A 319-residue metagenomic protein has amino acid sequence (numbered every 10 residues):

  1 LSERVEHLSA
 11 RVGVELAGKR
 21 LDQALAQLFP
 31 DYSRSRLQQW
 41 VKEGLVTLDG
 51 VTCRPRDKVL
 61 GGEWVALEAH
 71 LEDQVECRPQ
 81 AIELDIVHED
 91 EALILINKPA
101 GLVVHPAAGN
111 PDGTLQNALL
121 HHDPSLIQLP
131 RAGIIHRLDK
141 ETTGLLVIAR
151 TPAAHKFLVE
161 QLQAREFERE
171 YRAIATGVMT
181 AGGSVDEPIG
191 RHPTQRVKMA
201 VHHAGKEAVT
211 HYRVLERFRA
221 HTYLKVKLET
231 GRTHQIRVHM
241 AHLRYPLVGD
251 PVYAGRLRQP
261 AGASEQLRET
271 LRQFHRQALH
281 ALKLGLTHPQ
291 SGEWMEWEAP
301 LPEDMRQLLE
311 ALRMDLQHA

Functional and structural regions predicted by a protein language model:
L1-A319: RNA pseudouridine synthases
